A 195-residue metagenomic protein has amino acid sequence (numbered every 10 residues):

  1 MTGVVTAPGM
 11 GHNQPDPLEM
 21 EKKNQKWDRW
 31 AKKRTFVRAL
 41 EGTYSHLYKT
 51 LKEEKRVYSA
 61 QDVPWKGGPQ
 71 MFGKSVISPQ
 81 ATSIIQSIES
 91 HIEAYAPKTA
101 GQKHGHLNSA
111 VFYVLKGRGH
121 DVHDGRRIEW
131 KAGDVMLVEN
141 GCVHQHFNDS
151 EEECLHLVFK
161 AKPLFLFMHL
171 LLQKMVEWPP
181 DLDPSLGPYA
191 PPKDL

Functional and structural regions predicted by a protein language model:
T2-Q86, K174-M175, D181-L195: A short, N-terminal "cap"/entry segment at the start of jelly-roll beta-barrel domains of the cupin/DSBH fold
F72-P79, I88-G105: Conserved short histidine dyad/triad with adjacent acidic residue
S87, V111-Y113, L137, E151-L170: A short hydrophobic beta-strand segment most commonly corresponding to one strand of the jelly-roll/cupin
E89, N108, N140: Exposed loop/turn and edge beta-strand positions of beta-sandwich/beta-sheet ligand-binding modules
A96-P97, L107-H120, D124-G125: Glycine- and acidic-residue-biased ligand/ion/polar-headgroup-sensing regions
G101-H104, D121-V122, V138, H144-E151 (+1 more regions): Short beta-strand His + acidic residue motifs that chelate non-heme Fe in jelly-roll/DSBH and cupin folds
G125-G141: Short acidic-glycine-tyrosine-enriched beta hairpin
